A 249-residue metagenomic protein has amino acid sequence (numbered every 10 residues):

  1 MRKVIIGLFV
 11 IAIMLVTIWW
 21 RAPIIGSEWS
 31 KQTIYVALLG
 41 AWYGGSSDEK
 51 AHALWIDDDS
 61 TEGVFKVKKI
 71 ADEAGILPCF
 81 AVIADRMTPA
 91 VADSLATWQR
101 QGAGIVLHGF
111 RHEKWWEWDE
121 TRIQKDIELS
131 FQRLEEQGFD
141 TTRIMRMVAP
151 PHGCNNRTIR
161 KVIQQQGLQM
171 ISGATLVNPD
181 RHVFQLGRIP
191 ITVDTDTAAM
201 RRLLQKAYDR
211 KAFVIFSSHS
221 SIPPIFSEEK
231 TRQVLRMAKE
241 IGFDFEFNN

Functional and structural regions predicted by a protein language model:
M1-V16: N-terminal Sec-pathway targeting helices
G7-L8, E113, V193: Intrinsically disordered, low-complexity segments enriched in polar/charged small residues
I18-R21: Extracellular/lumenal mature domains of secreted and surface-exposed proteins
P23-I56, S60-K66, Q137-D140, C154-N249: C-terminal active-site subregion of NodB/CE4 polysaccharide deacetylases
K50-H52, D72-K161, Q165-Q169, A174-G187 (+1 more regions): Metal-dependent polysaccharide deacetylase catalytic core of the NodB/CE4 family, i.e., the active-site-bearing domain
